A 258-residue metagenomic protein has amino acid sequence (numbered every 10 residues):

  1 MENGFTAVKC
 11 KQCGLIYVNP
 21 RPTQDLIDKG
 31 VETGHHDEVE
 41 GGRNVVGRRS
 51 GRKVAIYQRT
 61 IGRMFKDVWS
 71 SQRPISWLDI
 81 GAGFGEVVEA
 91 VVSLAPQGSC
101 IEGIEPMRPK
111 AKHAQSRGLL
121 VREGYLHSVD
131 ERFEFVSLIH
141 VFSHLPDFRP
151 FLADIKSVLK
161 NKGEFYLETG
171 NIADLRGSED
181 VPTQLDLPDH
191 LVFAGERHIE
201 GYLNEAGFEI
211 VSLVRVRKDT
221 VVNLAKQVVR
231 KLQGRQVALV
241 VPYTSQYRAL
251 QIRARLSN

Functional and structural regions predicted by a protein language model:
M1-I139, F148-L152, R215-K218, K231 (+3 more regions): Conserved N-terminal segment of class I S-adenosyl-L-methionine
P22, Q115, G177-V181, V222-Q227: Short aromatic-enriched loop/helix-cap "lid" or pocket-rim segments at secondary-structure transitions that line
I101, F165-L167: Hydrophobic/aromatic residues located in beta-strands of well-ordered beta-sheets within soluble catalytic
H144: Phosphate-binding active sites in nucleotide-utilizing proteins
R149-E164: A short glycine-rich, Lys/Arg-flanked "PGG" loop and its adjoining helix->strand segment in the class I
L167-V192, R197-Y202, K226: Short, glycine-/aromatic-enriched active-site segment of Class I SAM-dependent methyltransferases
R197-V214: A SAM-dependent methyltransferase catalytic signature shared across enzymes that methylate proteins
